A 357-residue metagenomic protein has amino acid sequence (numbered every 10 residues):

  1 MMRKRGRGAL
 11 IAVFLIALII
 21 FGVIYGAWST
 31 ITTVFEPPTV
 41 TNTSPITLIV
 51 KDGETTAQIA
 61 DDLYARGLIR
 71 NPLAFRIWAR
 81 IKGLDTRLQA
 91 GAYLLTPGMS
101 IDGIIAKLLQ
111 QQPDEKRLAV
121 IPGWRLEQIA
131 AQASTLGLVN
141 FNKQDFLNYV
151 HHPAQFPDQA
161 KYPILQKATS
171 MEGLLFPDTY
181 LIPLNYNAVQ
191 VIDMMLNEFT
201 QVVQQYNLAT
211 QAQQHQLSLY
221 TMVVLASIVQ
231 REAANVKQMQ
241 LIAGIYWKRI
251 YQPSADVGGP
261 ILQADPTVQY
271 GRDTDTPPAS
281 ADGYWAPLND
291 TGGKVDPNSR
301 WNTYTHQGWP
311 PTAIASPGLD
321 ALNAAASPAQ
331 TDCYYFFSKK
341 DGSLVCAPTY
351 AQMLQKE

Functional and structural regions predicted by a protein language model:
M2-K4, L18-Y25, I49, T169 (+2 more regions): Compositionally biased, low-complexity repeat tracts
M2-T43: N-terminal type II signal-anchor transmembrane helix that functions as the membrane-insertion/stop-transfer segment
G6-A12, D52-A57, W78-I81, K294-S299: A broad, low-specificity signal for short, low-complexity segments enriched in glycine/proline and polar/charged
V13-A17, P45-I46, D85-R87, L288-K294: Short low-complexity stretches enriched in small and charged residues
L18-V23, R66-G67, A90-A92, H151-A154 (+2 more regions): N-terminal start-of-chain detector that recognizes signal peptides and the immediate post-cleavage beginning
W28-V202: Signal peptide-directed extracytoplasmic domains
A119, G137-N140, H152-E357: Bacterial extracytoplasmic/cell-wall-associated proteins, especially those involved in peptidoglycan
